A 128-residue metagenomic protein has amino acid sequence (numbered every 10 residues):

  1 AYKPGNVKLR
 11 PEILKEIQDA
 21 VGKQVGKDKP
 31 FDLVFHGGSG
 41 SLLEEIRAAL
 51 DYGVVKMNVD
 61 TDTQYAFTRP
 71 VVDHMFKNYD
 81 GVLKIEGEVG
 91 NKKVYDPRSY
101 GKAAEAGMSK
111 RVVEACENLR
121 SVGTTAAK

Functional and structural regions predicted by a protein language model:
A1: Internal active-site segments that recognize and position negatively charged phosphoryl groups and nucleotide moieties
G5-L33: Alpha-helix-loop-beta-strand connector modules within alpha/beta enzyme cores
P11-Q18, I46, V112-C116: Generic structural signal for well-ordered alpha-helices, preferentially at hydrophobic/aromatic core positions
F31-G37, V55-V59: Hydrophobic faces of well-ordered beta-strands that scaffold small-molecule active sites in alpha/beta enzyme cores
G37-S41, T61-Q64: Glycine-rich beta-alpha junction loops
G38-G53: Catalytic cores of alpha/beta
Y52-P70: Glycine-rich phosphate-binding active-site loops on the catalytic face of alpha/beta enzymes
F76-K128: Extended, intrinsically disordered, low-complexity segments
